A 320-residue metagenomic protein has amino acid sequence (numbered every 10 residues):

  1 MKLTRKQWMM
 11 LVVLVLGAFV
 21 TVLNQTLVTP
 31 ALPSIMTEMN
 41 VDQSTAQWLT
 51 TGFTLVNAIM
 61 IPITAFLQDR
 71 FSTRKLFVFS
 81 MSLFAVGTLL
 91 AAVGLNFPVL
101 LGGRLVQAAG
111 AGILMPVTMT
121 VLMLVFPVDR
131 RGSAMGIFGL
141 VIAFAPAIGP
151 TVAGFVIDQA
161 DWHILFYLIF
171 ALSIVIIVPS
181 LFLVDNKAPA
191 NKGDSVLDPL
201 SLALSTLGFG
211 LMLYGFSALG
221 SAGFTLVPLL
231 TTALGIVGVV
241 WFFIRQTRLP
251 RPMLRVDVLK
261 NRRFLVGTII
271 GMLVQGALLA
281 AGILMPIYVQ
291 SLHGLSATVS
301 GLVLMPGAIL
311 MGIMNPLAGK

Functional and structural regions predicted by a protein language model:
M1-L3: Short, Lys/Arg-rich, polar N-terminal cytosolic tail immediately upstream of the first transmembrane signal-anchor
Q7-L23, V28-L32, M39-V56, I63-A65 (+8 more regions): 12-transmembrane solute porter fold
F19, E38, L89-A92, V128 (+3 more regions): Histidine kinase transmitter module recognition
F19, L55, L89-L90, L105 (+4 more regions): Hydrophobic residues within the alpha-helical transmembrane core of Major Facilitator Superfamily
L32-I35, V121-L122, V156, V184 (+4 more regions): Hydrophobic alpha-helical interface/terminus motif in multipass membrane transporters
T54, I61, A65-L200: Helix-loop-helix hairpins in multi-pass membrane proteins, especially solute transporters
D158-I269, V303: Hydrophobic transmembrane-helix bundles of small-molecule transporters
